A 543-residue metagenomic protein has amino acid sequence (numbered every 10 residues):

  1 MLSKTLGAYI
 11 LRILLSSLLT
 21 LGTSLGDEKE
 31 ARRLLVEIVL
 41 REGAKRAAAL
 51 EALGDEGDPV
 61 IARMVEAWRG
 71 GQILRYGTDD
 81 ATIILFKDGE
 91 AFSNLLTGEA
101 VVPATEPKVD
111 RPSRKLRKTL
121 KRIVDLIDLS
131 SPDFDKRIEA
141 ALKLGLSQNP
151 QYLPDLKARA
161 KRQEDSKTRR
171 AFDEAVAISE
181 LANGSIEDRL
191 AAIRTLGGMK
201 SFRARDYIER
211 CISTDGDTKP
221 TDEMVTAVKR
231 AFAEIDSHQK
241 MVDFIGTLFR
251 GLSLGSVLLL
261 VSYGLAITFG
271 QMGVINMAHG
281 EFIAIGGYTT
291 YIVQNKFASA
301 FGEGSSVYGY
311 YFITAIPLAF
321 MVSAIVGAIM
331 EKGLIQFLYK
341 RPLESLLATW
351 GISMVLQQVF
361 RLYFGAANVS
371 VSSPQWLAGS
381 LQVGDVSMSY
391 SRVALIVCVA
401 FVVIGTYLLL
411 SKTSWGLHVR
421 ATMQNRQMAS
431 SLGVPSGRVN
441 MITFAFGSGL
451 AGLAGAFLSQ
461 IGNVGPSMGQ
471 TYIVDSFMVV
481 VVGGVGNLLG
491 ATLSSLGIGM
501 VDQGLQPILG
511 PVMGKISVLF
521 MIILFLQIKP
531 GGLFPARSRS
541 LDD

Functional and structural regions predicted by a protein language model:
G26-F244: Extended repeat-based scaffolds of very large eukaryotic assembly and lipid-transport proteins
T247, M388, L409-L410, S414 (+2 more regions): Inter-helical junctions in multi-pass inner-membrane proteins, predominant in energy-converting antiporter-like
L248-V293, I329, G333-L343, V482-V485: Single transmembrane alpha-helix segments in multi-pass membrane proteins
L265, A278-A298, A348, I352 (+4 more regions): Hydrophobic alpha-helical segments within and immediately flanking transmembrane helices of multi-pass membrane proteins
E281-I285, L338-R361, V399, M468-V481 (+2 more regions): Pore- or pathway-lining transmembrane helices of multi-pass membrane proteins that form conduits for solutes/ions
E303-I352, V359, L493-I498, K529: Alpha-helical transmembrane segments within multi-pass membrane transporters and channels
E344, A348, A367-N368, Q375 (+4 more regions): Cytosolic-side transmembrane-helix boundaries in multi-pass membrane proteins
S387-V464, L493: Helix-loop-helix "hairpin" substructures at the membrane interface of multi-pass membrane proteins
